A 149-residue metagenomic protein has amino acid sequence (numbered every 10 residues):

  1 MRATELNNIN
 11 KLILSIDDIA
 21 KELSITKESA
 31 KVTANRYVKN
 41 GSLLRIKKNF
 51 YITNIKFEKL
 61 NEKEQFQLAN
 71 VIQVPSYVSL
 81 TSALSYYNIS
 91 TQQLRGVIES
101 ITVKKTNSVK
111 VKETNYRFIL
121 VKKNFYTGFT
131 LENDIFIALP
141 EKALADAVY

Functional and structural regions predicted by a protein language model:
M1-P75, K112: Short beta-edge/loop segments at beta->alpha junctions of small alpha/beta modules that act as binding/recognition
N54-Y149: Nucleic-acid-binding surface
